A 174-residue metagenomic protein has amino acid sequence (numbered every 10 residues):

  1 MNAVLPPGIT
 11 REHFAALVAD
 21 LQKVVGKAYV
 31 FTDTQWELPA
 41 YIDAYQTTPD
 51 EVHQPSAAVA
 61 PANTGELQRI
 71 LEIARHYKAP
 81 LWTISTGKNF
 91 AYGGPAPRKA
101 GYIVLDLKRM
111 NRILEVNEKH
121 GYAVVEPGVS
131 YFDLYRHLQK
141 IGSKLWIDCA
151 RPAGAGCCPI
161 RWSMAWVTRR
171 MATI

Functional and structural regions predicted by a protein language model:
M1-E72, H76, K88-G121, A150-S163: N-terminal flexible segment immediately upstream of the FAD-binding catalytic core in FAD-dependent oxidoreductases
L81-T83, W146: Short hydrophobic alpha-helical runs that function as membrane-insertion/retention elements
I84-S85, D106, E126: Short beta-strand segments
R112-V116, V125-I174: FAD-binding subdomain of flavoenzyme oxidoreductases
